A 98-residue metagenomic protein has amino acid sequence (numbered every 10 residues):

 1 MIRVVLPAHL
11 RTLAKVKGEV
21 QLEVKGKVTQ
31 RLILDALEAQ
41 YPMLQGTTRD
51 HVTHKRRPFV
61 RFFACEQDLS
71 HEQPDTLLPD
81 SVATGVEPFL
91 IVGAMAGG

Functional and structural regions predicted by a protein language model:
M1-G97: Ubiquitin-like/PB1-type beta-grasp interaction modules and other compact soluble beta-rich domains
